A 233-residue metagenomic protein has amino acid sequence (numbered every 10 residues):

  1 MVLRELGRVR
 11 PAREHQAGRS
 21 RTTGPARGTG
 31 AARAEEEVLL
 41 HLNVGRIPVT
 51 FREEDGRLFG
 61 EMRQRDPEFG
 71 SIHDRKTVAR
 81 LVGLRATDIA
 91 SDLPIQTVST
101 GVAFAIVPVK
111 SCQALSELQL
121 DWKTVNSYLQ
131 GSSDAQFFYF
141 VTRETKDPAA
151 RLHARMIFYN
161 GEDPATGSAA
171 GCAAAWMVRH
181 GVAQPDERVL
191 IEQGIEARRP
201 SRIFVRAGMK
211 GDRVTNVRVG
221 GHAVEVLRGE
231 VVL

Functional and structural regions predicted by a protein language model:
M1-L233: Active-site proximal loop and beta-alpha junction motif in alpha/beta enzyme cores
